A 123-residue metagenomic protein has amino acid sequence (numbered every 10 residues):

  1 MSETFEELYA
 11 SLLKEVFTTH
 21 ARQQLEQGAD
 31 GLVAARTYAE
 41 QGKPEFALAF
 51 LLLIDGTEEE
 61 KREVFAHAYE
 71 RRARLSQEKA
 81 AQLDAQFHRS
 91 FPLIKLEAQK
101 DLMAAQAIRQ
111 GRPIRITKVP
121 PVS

Functional and structural regions predicted by a protein language model:
L12-F17, L25-G31, Q41-E45, E58-F65: Generic helix N-cap/helix-start motif at coil->alpha-helix transitions
H20, A34, A47, F65-A68 (+1 more regions): Structural register within alpha-helical repeat arrays
G28, Q41-G42, I54, F87 (+2 more regions): Alpha-helical solenoid scaffolds that mediate protein-protein interactions, centered on TPR/SEL1-like repeats but also
T37-Y38, F50, L83, D101 (+1 more regions): Alpha-helical solenoid repeat scaffolds, predominantly canonical TPR units
E58-E59, R72, S76, L83-D84 (+2 more regions): Alpha-helical junction/boundary sensor with strong preference for TPR arrays
K95-Q99, M103-A104, Q110-S123: Terminal, low-structured helical/coil segments at or just beyond the last alpha-helical repeat
